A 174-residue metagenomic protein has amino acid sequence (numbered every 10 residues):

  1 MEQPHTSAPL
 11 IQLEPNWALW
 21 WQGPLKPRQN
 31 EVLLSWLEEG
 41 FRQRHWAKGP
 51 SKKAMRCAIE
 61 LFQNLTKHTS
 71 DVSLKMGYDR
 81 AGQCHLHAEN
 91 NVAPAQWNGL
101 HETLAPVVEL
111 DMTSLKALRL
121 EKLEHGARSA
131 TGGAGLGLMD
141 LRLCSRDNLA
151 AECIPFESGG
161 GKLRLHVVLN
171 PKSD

Functional and structural regions predicted by a protein language model:
E2-W20, K67-D174: Conserved beta-strand-loop-beta-strand hairpin that lines the nucleotide-binding pocket of ATP/GTP-utilizing enzymes
W17-L34: STAS-typified acidic loop motif
L19-G23, E38, K48, G99: Intrinsic disorder/low-complexity segments enriched in polar/charged and small flexible residues
S35-E60, G126-T131: Conserved short strand/loop->alpha-helix "switch" segment adjacent to the catalytic nucleotide/phosphoryl-transfer site
L61-T66: Short helix-loop "hinge" at the ATP-lid/N-box region of the Bergerat-fold HATPase_c
